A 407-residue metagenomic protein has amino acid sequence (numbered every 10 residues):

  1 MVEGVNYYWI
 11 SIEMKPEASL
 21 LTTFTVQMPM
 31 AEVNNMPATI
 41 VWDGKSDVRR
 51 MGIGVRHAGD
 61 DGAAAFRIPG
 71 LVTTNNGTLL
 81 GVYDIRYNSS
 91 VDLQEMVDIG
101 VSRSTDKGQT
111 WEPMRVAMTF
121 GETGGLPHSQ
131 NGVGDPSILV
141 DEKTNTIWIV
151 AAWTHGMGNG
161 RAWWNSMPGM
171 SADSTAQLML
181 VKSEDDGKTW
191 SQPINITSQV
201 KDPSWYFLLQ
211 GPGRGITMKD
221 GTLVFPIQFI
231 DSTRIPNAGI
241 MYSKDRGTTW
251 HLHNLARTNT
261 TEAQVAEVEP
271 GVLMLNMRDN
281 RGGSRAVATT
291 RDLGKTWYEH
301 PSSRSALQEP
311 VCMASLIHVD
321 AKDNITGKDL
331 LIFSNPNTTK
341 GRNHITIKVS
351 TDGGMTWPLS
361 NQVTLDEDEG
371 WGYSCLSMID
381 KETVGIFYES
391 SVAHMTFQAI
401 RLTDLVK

Functional and structural regions predicted by a protein language model:
E3, P16-Q27: Short glycine/proline/serine/threonine-rich loop/turn segments at secondary-structure transition edges
G4, Y8, E13, V41-K407: Asp-box/BNR beta-propeller blade signature and adjacent active/binding-site loops in extracellular glycan-interacting
E13-K15, A31: Beta-strand-rich extracellular modules
Q27-M30, D43-K45: Preference for long, well-ordered alpha-helical segments
V33-P37: Short, solvent-exposed loop/turn segments at the edges of extracellular beta-sandwich modules
